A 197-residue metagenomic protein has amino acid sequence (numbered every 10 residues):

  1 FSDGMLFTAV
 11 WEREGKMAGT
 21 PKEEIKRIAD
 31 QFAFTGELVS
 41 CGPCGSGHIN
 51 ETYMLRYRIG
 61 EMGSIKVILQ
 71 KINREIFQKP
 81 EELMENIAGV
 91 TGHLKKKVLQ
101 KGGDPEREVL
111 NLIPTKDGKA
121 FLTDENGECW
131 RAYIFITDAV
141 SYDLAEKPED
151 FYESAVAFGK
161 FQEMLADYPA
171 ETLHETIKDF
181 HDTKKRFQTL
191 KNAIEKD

Functional and structural regions predicted by a protein language model:
M17-V39: Juxta-kinase regulatory segment immediately upstream of eukaryotic protein kinase catalytic domains
C41-P43, H48-R58, S64-E195: Conserved ATP-binding subdomain of kinase catalytic cores across diverse folds
